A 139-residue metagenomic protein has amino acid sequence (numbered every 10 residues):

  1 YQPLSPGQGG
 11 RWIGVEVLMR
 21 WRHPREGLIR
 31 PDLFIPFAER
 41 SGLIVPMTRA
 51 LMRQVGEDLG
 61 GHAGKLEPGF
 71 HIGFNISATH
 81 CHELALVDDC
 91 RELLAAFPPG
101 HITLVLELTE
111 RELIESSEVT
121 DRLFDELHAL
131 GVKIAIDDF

Functional and structural regions predicted by a protein language model:
Y1-P99, R111-E112, E126: Bacterial c-di-GMP phosphodiesterase EAL domain
L93-F139: The catalytic core of metal-dependent phosphodiesterases that act on cyclic dinucleotides
